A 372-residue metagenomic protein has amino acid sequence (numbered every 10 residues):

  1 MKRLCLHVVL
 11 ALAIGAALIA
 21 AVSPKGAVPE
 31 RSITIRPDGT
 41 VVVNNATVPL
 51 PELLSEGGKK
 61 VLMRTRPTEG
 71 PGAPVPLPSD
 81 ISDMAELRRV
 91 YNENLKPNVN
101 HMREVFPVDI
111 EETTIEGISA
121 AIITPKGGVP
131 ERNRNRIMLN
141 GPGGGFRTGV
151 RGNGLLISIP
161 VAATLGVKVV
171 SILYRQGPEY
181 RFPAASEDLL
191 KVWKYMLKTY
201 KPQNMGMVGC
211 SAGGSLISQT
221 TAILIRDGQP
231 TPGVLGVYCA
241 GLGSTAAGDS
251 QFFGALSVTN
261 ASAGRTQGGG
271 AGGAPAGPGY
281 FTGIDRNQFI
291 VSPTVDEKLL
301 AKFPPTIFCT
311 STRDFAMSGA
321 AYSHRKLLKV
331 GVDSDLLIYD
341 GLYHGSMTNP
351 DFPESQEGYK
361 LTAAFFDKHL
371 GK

Functional and structural regions predicted by a protein language model:
R3-H7, G15-N100: N-terminal targeting or regulatory segments adjacent to alpha/beta-hydrolase or S9 domains
V28-E30, I35, G39-N44, P49 (+2 more regions): Alpha/beta-hydrolase superfamily serine-hydrolase fold, recognizing
